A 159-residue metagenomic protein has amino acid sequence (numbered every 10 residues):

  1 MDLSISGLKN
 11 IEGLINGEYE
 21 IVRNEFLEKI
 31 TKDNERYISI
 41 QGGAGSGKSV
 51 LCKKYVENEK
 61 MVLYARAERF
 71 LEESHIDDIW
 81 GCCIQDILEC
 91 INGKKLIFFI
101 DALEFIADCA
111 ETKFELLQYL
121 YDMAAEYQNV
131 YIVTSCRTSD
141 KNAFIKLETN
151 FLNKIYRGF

Functional and structural regions predicted by a protein language model:
M1-F159: P-loop NTPase signaling cores
